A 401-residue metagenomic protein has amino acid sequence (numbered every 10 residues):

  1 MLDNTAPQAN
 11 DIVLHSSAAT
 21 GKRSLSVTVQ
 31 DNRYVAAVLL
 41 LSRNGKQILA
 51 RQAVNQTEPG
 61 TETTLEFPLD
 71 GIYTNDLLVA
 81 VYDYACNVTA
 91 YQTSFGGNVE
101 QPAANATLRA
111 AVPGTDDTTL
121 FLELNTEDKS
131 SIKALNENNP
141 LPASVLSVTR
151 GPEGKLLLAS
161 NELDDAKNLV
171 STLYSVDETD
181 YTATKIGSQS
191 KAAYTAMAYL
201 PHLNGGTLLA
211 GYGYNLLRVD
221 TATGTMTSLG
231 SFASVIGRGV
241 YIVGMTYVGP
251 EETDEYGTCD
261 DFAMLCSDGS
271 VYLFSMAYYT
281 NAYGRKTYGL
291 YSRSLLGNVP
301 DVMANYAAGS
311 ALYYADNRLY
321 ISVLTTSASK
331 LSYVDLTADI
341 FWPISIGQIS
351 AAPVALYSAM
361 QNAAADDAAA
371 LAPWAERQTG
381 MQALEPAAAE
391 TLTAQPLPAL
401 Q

Functional and structural regions predicted by a protein language model:
P7-Q8: Proline-centered linker/hinge motifs at extracellular inter-domain junctions
F67-T74: Surface-exposed, short loops/turns at beta-strand junctions within beta-sandwich domains
V81-D83: Conserved structural position at the C-terminal beta-strand of extracellular beta-sandwich adhesion modules
V99-E137: An edge-strand/N-cap motif at the start of beta-rich repeat modules
P102-A104, R150-E153, P201-N204, V248-T258 (+1 more regions): Residue-level detector of Asp-centered blade-edge/turn motifs that repeat once per structural unit in beta-propeller
D116-E123, D164-Y174, N215-R218, G269-S275 (+1 more regions): Structural motif
S131-P140, T184-Q189, T227-S234, A282-D301 (+1 more regions): Beta-propeller fold detector
P142-R150, K191-P201, I236-P250, P300-Y314 (+1 more regions): Repeated scaffold domains used in trafficking and secretory/extracellular systems, primarily beta-propellers
